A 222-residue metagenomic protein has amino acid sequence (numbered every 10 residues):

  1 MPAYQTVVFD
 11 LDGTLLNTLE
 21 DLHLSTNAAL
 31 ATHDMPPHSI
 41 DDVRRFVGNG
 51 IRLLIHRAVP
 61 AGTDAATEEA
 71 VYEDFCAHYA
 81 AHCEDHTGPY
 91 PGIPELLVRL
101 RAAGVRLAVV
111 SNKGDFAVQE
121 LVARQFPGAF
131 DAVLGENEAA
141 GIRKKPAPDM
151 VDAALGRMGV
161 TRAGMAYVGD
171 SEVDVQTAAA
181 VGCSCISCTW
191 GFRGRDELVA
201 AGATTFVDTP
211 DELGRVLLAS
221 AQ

Functional and structural regions predicted by a protein language model:
M1-R45: Active-site neighborhood of HAD-like aspartate-dependent phosphohydrolases
T26, I93-A123: Substrate-recognition element of Asp-dependent hydrolases with the DxDx(T/V) motif
A29-L30, G50-A65, A154-L155: Helix-loop "lid/cap" segments that line or gate small-molecule binding pockets
H56-E95: Metal-dependent phosphoesterase signature
D85-H86, G114-A166, E172-V181, R195: Substrate-recognition "cap/lid" segment bordering the active-site pocket of phosphatases
W190-V199: Short, glycine/polar-rich helix-capping loops at beta-to-alpha or helix-loop-helix junctions that flank or form
T205-T209: Short acidic-hydrophobic, aromatic-tinged amphipathic segments that line or gate anion-handling sites
